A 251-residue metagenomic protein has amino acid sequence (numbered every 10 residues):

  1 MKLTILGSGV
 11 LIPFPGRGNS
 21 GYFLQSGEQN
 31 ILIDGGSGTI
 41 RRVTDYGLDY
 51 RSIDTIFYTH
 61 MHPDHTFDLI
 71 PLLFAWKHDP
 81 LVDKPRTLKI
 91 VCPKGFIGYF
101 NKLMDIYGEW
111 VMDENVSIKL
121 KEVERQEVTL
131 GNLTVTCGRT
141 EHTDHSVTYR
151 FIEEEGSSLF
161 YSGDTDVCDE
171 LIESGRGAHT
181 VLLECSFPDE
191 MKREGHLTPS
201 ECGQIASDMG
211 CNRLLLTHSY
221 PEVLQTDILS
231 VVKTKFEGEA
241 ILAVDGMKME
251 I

Functional and structural regions predicted by a protein language model:
M1-Y46, V147-G163, T180: Conserved beta-strand hairpin/beta-sheet module of binuclear metal-dependent hydrolase folds, prominently
I33-G36, D54-H60, P93, L159-G163 (+3 more regions): Active-site neighborhood of phospho(di)ester-bond hydrolases with catalytic His/Asp-centered motifs
G38-K89: Active-site metal-binding motif and surrounding structural segment of the metallo-beta-lactamase
V43, L69-L72, F100, L171 (+2 more regions): Hydrophobic packing residues within well-ordered alpha-helices of enzyme cores
L48-R51, R86, E114-V116, G131-L133 (+3 more regions): Structured loop/turn residues at beta-strand edges in well-structured enzyme cores
L72-K89, H145-V147, I152, E194-L215 (+1 more regions): P-loop/Walker A phosphate-binding loop and immediately adjacent motor/lid segment at beta-alpha junctions
T87-K89, P93-S146, E154: Metallo-beta-lactamase
V167-E250: Cap/insert and terminal regions of metallo-dependent hydrolase folds
